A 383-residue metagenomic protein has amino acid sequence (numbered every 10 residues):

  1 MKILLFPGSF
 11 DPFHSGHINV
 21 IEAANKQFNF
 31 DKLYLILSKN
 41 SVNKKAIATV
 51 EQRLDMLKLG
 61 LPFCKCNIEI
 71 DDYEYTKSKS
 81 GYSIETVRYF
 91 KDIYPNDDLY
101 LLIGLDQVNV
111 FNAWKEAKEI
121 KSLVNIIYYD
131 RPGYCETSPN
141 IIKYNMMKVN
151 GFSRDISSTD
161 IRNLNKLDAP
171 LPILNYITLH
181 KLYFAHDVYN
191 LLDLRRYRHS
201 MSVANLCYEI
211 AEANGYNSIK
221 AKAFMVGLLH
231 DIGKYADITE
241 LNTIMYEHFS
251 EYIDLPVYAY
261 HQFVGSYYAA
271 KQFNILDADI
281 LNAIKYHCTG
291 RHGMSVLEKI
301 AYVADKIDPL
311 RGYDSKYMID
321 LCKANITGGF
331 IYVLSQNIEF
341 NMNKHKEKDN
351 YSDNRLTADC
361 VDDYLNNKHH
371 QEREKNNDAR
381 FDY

Functional and structural regions predicted by a protein language model:
M1-V188, T239, Y267-A270: Nucleotidyltransferase catalytic core that binds NTPs
L5, K121, R198, S218 (+1 more regions): A generic fold-level signal
K79, H199-S200, H261: Phosphate/oxyanion-binding active-site loops and adjacent basic polyanion-contact surfaces
K166-Y189, F340-Y383: Charged phosphate-binding loop/patch that engages nucleotide di/tri-phosphates or the phosphate backbone of nucleic
N190, Y208-E209, A213-V333: Divalent metal-dependent catalytic cores for phosphoryl transfer on phosphate-bearing substrates
L192-R196: All-alpha helical catalytic cores of prenyl diphosphate-utilizing isoprenoid enzymes
